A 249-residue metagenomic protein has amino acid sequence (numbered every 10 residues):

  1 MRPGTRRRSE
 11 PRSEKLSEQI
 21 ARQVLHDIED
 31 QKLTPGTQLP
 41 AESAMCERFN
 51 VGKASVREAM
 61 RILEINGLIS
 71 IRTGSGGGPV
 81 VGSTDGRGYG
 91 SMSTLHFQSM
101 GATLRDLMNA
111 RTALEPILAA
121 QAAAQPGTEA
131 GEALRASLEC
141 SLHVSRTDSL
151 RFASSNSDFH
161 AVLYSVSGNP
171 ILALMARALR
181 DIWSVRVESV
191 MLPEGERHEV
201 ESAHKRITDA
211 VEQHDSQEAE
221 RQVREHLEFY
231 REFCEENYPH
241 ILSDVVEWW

Functional and structural regions predicted by a protein language model:
M1-A113, A120, A124, I241-L242 (+1 more regions): Short linear motifs at protein or domain termini
R2-R7, Q217-W249: C-terminal effector-binding regulatory domain of bacterial HTH transcription factors
L107-S189, V200-T208, E218-F233: Conserved amphipathic alpha-helical segments that form helical-bundle/coiled-coil interaction surfaces
